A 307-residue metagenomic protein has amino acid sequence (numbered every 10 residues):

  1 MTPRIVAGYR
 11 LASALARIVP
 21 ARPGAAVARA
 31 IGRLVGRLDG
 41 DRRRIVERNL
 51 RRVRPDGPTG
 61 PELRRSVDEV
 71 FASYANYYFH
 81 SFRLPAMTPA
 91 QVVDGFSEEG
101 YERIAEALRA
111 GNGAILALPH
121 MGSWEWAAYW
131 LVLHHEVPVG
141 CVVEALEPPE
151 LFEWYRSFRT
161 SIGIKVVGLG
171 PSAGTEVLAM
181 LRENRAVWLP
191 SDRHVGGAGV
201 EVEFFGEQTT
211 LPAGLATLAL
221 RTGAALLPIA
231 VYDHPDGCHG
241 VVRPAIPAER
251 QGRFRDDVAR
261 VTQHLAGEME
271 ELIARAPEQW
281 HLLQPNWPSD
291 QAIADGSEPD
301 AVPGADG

Functional and structural regions predicted by a protein language model:
M1-L118, S123, F152-S157, S161-G163: Membrane-anchoring hydrophobic helices of lipid-metabolizing enzymes
P3, K165, D256-R260: Short, surface-exposed alpha-helical recognition segments that flank or form part of ligand/macromolecule-binding
A12, E47, A128, Y155 (+3 more regions): Generic structural marker for isolated residues within well-ordered, non-membrane alpha-helices of soluble domains
V19, V35-L38, D56, L63-D68 (+3 more regions): Non-catalytic C-terminal accessory region of glycerolipid acyltransferases and related lyso-lipid remodeling enzymes
L38, G95-F96, P119, E147 (+3 more regions): Residues that cap or flank secondary-structure elements
R43-R44, P148-P149, Q208-P212: Active-site metal-coordination segments of metallo-dependent hydrolases
Y101-A105, A128-V132, Y155-R156, V177-L178 (+1 more regions): Short amphipathic alpha-helical segments and helix-helix/interface helices
A110-P171, G197-V200, F204: Catalytic core of membrane glycerolipid acyltransferases/transacylases, capturing the structured, soluble-facing
